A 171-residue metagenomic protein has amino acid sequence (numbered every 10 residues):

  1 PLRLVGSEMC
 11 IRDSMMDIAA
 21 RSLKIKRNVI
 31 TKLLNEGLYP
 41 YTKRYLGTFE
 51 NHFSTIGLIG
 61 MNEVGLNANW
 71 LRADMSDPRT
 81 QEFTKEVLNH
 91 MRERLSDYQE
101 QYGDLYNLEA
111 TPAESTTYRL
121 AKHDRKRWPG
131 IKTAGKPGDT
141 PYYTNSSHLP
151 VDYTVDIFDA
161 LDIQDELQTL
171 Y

Functional and structural regions predicted by a protein language model:
P1-G6, C10-I11: Single conserved hydrophobic/aromatic residue that forms the stacking wall/gate of nucleotide- or nucleobase-binding
R12-I59, E63-Y171: Acidic, glycine-enriched catalytic cores built around paired aspartates
